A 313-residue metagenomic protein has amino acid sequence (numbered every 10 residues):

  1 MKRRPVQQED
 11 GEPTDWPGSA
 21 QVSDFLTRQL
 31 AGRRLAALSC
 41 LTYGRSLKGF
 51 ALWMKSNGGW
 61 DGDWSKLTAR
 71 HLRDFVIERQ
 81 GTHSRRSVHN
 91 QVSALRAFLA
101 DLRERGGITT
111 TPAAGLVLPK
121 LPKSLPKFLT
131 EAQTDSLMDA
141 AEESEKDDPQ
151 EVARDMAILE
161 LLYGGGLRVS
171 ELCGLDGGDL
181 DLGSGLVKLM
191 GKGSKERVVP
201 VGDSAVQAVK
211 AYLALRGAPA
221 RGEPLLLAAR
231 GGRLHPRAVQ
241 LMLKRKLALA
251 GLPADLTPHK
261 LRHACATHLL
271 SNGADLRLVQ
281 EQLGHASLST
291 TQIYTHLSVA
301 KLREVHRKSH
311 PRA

Functional and structural regions predicted by a protein language model:
M1-A313: Conserved catalytic core of the tyrosine transesterase superfamily
